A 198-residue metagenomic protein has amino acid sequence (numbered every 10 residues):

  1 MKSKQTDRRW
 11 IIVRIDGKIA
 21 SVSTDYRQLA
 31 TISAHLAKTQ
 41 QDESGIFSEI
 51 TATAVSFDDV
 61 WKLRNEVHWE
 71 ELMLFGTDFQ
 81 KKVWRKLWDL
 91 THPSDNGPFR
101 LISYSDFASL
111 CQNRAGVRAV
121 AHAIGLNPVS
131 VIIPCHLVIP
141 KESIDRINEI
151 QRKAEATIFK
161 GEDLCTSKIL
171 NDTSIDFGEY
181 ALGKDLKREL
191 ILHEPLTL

Functional and structural regions predicted by a protein language model:
M1-R114, F159-S174, D185-L198: Basic nucleic-acid-binding alpha-helical/helix-turn surface characteristic of O6-alkylguanine DNA
A115-D185: Short glycine/serine-rich loop segments
